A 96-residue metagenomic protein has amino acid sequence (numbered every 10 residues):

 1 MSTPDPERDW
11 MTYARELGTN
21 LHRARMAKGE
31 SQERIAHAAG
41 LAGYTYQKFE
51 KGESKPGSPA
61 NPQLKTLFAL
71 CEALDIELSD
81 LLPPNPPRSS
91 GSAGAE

Functional and structural regions predicted by a protein language model:
S2-E7, E72, S79-E96: Short, charged recognition helix plus adjacent turn of helix-turn-helix-like nucleic-acid-binding domains
S2-G29: A short, Lys/Arg-rich alpha-helix, primarily the initiator
H22-R23, E33, F68: Residues within the helices of the helix-turn-helix
R25, A36, C71: The alpha-helix within a helix-turn-helix
G29, E53-E72: Short, basic-rich loop-to-helix N-cap that marks the start of a DNA-contacting helix
G29-K55: Short alpha-helical DNA-recognition segment
